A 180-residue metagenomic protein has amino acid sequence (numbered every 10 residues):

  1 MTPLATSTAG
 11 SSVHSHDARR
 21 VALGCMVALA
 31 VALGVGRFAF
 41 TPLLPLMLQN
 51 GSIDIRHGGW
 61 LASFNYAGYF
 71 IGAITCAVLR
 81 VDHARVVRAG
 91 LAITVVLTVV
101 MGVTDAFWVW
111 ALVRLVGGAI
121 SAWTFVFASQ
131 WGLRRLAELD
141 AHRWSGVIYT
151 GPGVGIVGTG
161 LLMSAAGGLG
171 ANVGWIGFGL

Functional and structural regions predicted by a protein language model:
D17-P45: Pair of pore-lining "gating" transmembrane helices in MFS-fold secondary transporters
P42-R56: Short amphipathic helix-loop junctions that connect adjacent transmembrane helices in Major Facilitator Superfamily/SLC
S52, V103-V109: Helix-breaking motifs and short loop linkers at transmembrane-helix boundaries and internal kinks in secondary membrane
N65-F70, G153-V154: Short hydrophobic/small-residue motifs within alpha-helical transmembrane segments of multi-pass transporter-like
G72-A84, G167: Helix-to-loop junctions at the C-terminal end of transmembrane segments in multipass secondary transporters
R85-V100: Structural signature of the two symmetry-related core transmembrane helices
V109, L139, G146-L180: Helix-loop-helix hairpin linking two adjacent transmembrane segments in secondary transporters
V113-G151: Cytoplasmic helix-loop-helix junction between adjacent transmembrane helices in 12-TM secondary transporters
